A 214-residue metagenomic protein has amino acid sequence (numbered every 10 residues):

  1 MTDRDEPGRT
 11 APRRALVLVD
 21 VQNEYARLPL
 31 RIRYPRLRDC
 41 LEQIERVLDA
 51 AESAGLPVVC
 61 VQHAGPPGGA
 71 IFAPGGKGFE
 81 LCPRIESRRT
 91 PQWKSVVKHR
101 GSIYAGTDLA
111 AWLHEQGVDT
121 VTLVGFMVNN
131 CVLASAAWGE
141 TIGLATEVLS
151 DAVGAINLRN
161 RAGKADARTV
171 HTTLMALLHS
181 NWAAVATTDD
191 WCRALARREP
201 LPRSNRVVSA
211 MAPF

Functional and structural regions predicted by a protein language model:
M1-A15, E42-S53, P66, I71-F214: Active-site-adjacent betaalpha module
L16-V17, R27: N-terminal beta-strand-loop-alpha-helix module at the start of alpha/beta ligand-binding or catalytic domains
L18-V19, L56-H63, L149: Short beta-strand segments at enzyme active-site cores
V21, R31-P35, A51, A137: Bulky hydrophobic/aromatic packing residues
E24-R27, I156-L158: Short acidic/His/Gly/Ser-rich catalytic and metal-binding motifs that mark active-site loops of diverse hydrolases
A26-L37, G163-K164: Acidic/histidine-rich helix-loop elements that form or flank divalent-metal/phosphate-binding sites at the catalytic
